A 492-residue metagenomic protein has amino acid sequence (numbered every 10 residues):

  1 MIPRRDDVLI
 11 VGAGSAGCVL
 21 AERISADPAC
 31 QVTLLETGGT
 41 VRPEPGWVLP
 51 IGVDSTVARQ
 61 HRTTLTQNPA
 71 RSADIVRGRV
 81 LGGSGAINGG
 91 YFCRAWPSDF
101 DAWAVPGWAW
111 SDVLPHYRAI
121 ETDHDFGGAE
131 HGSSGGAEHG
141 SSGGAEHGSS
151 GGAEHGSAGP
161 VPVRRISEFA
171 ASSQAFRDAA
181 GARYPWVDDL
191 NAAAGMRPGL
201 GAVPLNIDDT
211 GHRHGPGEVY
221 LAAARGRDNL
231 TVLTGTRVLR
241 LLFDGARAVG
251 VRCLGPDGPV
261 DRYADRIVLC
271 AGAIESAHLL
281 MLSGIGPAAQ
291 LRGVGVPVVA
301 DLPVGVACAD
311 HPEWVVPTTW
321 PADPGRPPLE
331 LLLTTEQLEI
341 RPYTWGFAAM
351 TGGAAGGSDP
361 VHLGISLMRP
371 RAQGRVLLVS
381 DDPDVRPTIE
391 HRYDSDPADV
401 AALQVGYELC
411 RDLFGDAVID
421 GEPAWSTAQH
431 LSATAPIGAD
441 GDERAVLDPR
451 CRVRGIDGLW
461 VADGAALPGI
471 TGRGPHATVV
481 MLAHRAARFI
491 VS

Functional and structural regions predicted by a protein language model:
M1-R118, G293, P297-V316: N-terminal glycine-rich phosphate/pyrophosphate-binding loop and immediately adjacent elements
S15, V19, A273-I274, A466 (+1 more regions): Residue-level detector of alpha-helix initiation sites
Q31, G38-V41, L241, V251-G325: Glycine-rich loop(s) and the adjacent beta-strand/alpha-helix scaffold that form part
P50, L200-D208, L233-T234, L239-R247 (+3 more regions): A glycine-rich dinucleotide-binding beta-alpha-beta segment and adjacent secondary-structure elements that constitute
A104-S133, G148-A248, V315-T319, T434-P436: Conserved redox-cofactor binding core of oxidoreductases
P106, G144-A145, P312-Y407, V461-I470: FAD cofactor-binding and catalytic pocket of flavoenzymes
G295-P297, R411-L413, A483-S492: Internal hydrophobic alpha-helix adjacent to the cofactor/substrate pocket in enzyme cavities
P297, A398-D420: Flavin-binding catalytic cores
